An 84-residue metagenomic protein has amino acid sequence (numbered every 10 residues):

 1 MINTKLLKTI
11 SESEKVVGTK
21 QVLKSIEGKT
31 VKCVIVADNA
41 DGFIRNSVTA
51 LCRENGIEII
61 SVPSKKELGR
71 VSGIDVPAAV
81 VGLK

Functional and structural regions predicted by a protein language model:
M1-T30: Ribosome large-subunit tunnel/peptidyl-transferase-proximal elements
S11, A37, I57: Glycine- and other small-residue-rich loops at beta-strand/loop junctions that grip anionic moieties
E14, K20-Q21, T30, V48 (+2 more regions): Solvent-exposed, flexible loop/coil residues
V16-K20, G42, N46, V62: Electropositive phosphate-/nucleotide-binding environments in soluble metabolic enzymes
T19, D38-N39, K84: Fold-independent oxyanion-binding glycine-rich loops and adjacent beta-strand/coil segments at enzyme active sites
K24-A50: N-terminal positively charged helical leader segments and presequences
R53-K84: Short basic, glycine-rich beta-strand/loop surfaces that mediate nucleic-acid
